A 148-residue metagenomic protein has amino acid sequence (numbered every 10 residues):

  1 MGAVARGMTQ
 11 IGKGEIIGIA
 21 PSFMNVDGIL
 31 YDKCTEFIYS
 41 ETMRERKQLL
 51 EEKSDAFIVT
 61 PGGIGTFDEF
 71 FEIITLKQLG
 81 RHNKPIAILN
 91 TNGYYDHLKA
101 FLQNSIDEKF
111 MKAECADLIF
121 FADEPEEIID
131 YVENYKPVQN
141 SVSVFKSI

Functional and structural regions predicted by a protein language model:
M1-A3, G65-E72: Short glycine/serine/threonine-rich phosphate/pyrophosphate-binding segments that cradle anionic phosphate groups
M1-K53, G93-E126, Y131, P137-I148: A cross-family phosphate/adenosyl-ligand binding-site feature
T9-K13, T75-G80: A glycine- and small-aliphatic-rich helix-loop capping segment at beta-alpha/alpha-beta transitions that lines
G18, A87-I88: Structural beta-sheet core signal
D55, H82-K84, D117: Short glycine-/polar-rich loops that comprise or flank the Walker A/P-loop and associated switch/sensor motifs
F57-F67: Short, glycine-rich nucleotide/cofactor-binding loops
P61-G62, N90, F120: Small/polar loops that bind or transfer phosphate-bearing groups
L76-K84, F110-K112: Arginine/glycine-rich "motif VI" loop of SF2 helicases in the C-terminal RecA-like domain
